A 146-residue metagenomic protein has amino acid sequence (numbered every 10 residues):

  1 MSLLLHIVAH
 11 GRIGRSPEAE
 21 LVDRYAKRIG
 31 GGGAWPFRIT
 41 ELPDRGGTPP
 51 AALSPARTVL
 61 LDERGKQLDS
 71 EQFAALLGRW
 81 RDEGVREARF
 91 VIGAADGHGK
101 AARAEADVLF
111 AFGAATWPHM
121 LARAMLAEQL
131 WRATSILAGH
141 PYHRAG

Functional and structural regions predicted by a protein language model:
M1-I29: N-terminal beta1-alpha1 ligand-phosphate binding loop
L3, P55-A56, E105-D107: Short glycine-/polar-rich loops that comprise or flank the Walker A/P-loop and associated switch/sensor motifs
I7, V59, G93, L126: Conserved RecA-like P-loop NTPase ATPase core
I13, E63-K66, A94-H98: Short glycine-rich anion-binding loops that position phosphate/pyrophosphate groups of nucleotides and phosphorylated
E18-V22, S70-A74, R103, R123: Conserved strand-to-helix beginnings and helix N-cap segments that scaffold or border functional pockets
G31-R89: S-adenosyl-L-methionine/SAH cofactor-binding core of RNA-modifying enzymes
Q72-A101, A106-A114: Catalytic beta-strand/loop module used to bind and position nucleotide/cofactor moieties in cofactor-attachment
K100-G146: Structured adenosyl-cofactor binding patch, chiefly the S-adenosyl-L-methionine
